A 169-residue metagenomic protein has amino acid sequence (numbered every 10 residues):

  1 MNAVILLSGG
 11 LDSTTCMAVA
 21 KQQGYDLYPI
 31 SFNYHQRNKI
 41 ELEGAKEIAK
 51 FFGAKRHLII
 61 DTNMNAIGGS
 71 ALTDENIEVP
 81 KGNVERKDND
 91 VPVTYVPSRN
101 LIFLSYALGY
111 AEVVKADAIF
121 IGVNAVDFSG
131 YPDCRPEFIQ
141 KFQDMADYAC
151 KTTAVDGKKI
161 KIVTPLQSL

Functional and structural regions predicted by a protein language model:
M1-L169: ATP-dependent adenylation/nucleotidyltransferase module used to activate substrates
